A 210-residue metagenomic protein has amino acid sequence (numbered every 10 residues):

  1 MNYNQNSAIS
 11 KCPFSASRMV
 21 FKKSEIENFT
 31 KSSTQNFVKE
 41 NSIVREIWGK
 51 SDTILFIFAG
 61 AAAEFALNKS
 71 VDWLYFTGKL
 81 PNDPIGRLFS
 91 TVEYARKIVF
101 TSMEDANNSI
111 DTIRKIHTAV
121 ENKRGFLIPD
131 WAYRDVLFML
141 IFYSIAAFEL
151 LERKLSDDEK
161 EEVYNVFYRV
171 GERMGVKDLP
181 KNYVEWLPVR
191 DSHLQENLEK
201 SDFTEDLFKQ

Functional and structural regions predicted by a protein language model:
N2-Q210: Mature, function-bearing regions of proteins
